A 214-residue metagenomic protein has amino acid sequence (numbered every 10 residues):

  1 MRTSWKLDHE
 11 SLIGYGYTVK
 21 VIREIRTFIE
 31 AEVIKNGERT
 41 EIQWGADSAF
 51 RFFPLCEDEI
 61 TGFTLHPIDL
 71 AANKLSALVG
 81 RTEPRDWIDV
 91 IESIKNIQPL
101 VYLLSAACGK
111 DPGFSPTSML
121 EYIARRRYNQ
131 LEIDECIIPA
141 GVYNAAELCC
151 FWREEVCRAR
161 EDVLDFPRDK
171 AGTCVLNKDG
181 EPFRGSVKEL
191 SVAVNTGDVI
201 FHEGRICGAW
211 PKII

Functional and structural regions predicted by a protein language model:
M1-I214: Compositionally biased terminal segments of proteins
